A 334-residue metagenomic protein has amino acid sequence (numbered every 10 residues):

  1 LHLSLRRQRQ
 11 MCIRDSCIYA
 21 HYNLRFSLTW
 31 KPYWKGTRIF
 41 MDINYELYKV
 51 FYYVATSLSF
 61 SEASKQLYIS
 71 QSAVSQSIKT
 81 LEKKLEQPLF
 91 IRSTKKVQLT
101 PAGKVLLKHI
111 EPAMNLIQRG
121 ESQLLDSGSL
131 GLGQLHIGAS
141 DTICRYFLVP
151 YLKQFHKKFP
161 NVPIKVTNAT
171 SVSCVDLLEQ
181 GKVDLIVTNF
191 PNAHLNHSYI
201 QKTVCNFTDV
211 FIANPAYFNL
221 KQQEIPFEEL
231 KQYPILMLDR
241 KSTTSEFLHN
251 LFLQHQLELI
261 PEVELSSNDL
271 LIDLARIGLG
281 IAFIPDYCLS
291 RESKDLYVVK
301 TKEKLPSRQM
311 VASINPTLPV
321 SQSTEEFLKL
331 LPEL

Functional and structural regions predicted by a protein language model:
L1-D15: Single conserved hydrophobic/aromatic residue that forms the stacking wall/gate of nucleotide- or nucleobase-binding
Y52-S70: Short helix-boundary/capping micro-motifs
F60, E82-P101: A short LG(V/I)-centered, amphipathic sequence patch enriched for acidic residue(s) preceding the LG motif
L132-L195, E264-L265: Central regulatory/effector-binding core of bacterial HTH transcription factors
F147, V298-L334: A late-sequence structural motif
T170-V183, N189, T243-V298: Hydrophobic hinge/microswitch elements
S198-I235: Flexible hinge/capping segments at coil-to-helix
N219-K221, Y233-H255, V320-L328, L334: Secondary-structure junction motif
